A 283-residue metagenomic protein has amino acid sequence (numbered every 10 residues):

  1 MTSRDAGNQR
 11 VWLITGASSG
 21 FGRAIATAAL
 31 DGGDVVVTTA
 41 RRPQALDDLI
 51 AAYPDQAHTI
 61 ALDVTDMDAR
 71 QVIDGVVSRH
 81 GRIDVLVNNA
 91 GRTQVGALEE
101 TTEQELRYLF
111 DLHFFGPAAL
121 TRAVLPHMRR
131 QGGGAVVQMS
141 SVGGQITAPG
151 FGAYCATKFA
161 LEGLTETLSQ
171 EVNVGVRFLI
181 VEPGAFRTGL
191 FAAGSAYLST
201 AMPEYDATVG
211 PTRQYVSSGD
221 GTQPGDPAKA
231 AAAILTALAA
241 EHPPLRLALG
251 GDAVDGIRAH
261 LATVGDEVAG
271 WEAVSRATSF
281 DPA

Functional and structural regions predicted by a protein language model:
S18-S19: Conserved glycine-rich cofactor-binding loop
G32-D48: Conserved glycine-rich Rossmann-like NAD(P)H-binding loop of the short-chain dehydrogenase/reductase
Y53-M67: Rossmann-fold cofactor-recognition segment
A97-L98, E105-R107: Substrate-binding pocket helix/loop in short-chain dehydrogenase/reductase
T121, T157: Active-site helix of classical SDR
S141: Residue(s) in the substrate-gating loop at a strand-loop-helix junction that position the organic substrate next
N173-P244: SDR active-site lid
